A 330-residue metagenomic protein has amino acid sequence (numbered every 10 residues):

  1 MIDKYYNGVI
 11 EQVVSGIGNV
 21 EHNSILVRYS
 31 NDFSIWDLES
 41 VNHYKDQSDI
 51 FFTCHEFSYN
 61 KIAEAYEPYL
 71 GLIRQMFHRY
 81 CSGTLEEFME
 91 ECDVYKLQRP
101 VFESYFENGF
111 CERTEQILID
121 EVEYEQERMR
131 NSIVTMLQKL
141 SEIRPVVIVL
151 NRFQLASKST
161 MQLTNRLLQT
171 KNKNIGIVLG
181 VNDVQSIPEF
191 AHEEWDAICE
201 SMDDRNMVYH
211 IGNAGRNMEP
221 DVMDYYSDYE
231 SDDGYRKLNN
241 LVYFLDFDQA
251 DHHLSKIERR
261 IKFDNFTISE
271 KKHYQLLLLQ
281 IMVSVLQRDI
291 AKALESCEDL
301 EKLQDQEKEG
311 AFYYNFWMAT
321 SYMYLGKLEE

Functional and structural regions predicted by a protein language model:
M1-Q47: Walker A/P-loop-proximal flanking segment of P-loop NTPase domains
S34-E39, H43-S141: Conserved phosphate-binding/catalytic loops and adjacent sensor/switch elements of nucleotide-binding enzymes, spanning
P145-L150, Q154-Y209: Sensor-1/coupling segment of RecA-like P-loop NTPase cores
V222-Y226, R259-H273, K302-A311: Flexible helix-coil transition and linker loops at the boundaries of alpha-helical arrays
D232-N240, K272-Q275, L279, W317 (+1 more regions): "A position-specific structural signal for the A-helix of alpha-solenoid helical repeats
